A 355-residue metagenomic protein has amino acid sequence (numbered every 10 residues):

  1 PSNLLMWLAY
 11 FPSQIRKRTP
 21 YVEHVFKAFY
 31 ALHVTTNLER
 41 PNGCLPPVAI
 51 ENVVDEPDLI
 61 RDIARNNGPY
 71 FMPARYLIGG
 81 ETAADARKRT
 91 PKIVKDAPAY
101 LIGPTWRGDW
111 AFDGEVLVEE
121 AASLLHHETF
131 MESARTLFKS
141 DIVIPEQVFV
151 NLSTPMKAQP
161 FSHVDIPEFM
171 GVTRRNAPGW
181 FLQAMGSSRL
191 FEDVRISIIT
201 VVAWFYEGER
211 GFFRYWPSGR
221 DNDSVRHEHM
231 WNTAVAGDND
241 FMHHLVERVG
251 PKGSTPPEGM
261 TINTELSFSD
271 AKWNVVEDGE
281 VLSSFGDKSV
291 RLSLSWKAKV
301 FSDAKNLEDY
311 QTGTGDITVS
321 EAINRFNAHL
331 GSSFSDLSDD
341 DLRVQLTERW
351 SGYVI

Functional and structural regions predicted by a protein language model:
P1-F130, K288-S293, K299-I355: N-terminal auxiliary "cap/dimerization" subdomain that precedes the catalytic jelly-roll/cupin core of mononuclear
Y10-F11, F26-Y30, Y70-F71, Y76 (+18 more regions): Phenylalanine-focused residue identity feature
V22-N42, E51-P57, M131-D141, E146 (+3 more regions): Hydrophobic, aliphatic-enriched repeat segments that assemble into extended interaction scaffolds in large eukaryotic
L59-R65, A158-M185, R189, D193-T200 (+6 more regions): Residue-level signal for functionally critical sites in structured catalytic/ligand-binding pockets
I63-G103, H163-S187, G253-L282: Charged, glycine/proline-rich intrinsically disordered loops and linkers
Y100-F212: Conserved double-stranded beta-helix
S197, G208-I355: Catalytic core of Fe(II)/2-oxoglutarate
